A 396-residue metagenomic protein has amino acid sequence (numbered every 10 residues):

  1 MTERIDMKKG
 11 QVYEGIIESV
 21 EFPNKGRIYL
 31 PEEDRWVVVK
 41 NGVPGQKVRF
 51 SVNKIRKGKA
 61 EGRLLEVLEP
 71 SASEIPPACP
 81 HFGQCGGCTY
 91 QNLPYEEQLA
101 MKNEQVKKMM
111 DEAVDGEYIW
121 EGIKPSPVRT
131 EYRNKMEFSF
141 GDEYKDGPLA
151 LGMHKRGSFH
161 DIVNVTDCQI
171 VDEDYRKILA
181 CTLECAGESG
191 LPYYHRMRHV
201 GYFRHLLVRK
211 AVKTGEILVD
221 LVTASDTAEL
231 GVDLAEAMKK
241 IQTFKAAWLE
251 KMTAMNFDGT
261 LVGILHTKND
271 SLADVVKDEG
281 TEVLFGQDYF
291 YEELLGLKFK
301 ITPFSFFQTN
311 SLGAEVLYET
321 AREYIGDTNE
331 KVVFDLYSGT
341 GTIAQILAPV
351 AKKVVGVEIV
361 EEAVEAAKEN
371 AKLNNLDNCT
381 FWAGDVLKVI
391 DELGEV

Functional and structural regions predicted by a protein language model:
M1-H81, R156: Terminal RNA-binding accessory module
T2-G10, E14, S19-P23, S225-V396: Rossmann-like S-adenosyl-L-methionine
G26-P31, G152-K155, D220-V222, A367: Short, acidic/hydrophobic/Gly-rich beta-strand patch recurrent on exposed beta strands that often constitutes part
G45, V171, N310: Short, conserved phosphate/pyrophosphate- and ester-handling motifs at nucleotide-, phospho-/glycolipid
L65-P77, G86-Y193, K213: Extended interfacial segments that mediate partner engagement and assembly in macromolecular machines
H160-R204, S225-G263: Internal alpha/beta scaffold segment
V200-T214: Short edge beta-strands and adjacent turn/loop segments
V208, G215-S225, K298-T302: Short, aliphatic-rich beta-strand segments
